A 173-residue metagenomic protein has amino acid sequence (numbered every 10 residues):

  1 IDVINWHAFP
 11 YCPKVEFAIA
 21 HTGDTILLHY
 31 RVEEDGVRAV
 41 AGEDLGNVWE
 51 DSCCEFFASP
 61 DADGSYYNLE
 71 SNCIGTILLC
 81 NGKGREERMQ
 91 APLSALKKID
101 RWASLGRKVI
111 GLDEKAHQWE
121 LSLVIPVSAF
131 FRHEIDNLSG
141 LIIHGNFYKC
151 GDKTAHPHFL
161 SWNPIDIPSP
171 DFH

Functional and structural regions predicted by a protein language model:
I1-H173: Structural preference for beta-rich elements and adjacent junctions enriched in aromatics
